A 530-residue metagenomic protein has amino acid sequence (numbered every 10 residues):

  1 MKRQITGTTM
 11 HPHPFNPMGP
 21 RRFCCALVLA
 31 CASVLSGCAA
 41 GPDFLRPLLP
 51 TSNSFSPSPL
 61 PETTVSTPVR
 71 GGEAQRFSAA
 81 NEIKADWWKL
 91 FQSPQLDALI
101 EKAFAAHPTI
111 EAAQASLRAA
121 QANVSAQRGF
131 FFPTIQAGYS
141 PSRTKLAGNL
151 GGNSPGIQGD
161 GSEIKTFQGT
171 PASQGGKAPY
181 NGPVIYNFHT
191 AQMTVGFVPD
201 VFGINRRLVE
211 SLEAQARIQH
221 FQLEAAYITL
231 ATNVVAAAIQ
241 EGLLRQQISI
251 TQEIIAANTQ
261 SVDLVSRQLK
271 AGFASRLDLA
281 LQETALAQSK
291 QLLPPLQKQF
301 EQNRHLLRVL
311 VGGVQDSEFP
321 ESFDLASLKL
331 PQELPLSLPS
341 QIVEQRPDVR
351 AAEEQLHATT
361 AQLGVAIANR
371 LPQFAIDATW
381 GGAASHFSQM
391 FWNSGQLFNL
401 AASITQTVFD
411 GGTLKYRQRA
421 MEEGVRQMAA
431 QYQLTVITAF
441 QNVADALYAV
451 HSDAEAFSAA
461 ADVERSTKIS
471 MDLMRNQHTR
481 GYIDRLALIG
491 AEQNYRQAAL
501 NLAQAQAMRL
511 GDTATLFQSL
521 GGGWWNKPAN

Functional and structural regions predicted by a protein language model:
K2-I5, M10-H11, G19, C24-A105 (+7 more regions): Terminal intrinsically disordered/low-complexity segments used for targeting and assembly
R3, N205, F221-L338, A449 (+6 more regions): Periplasmic alpha-helical coiled-coil/stalk elements that build and connect Gram-negative outer-membrane
L96-A98, A119, F188-Q192, A236 (+3 more regions): Transmembrane beta-barrel architecture of outer-membrane proteins
I100, T190-T194, A238, P339 (+2 more regions): Membrane-embedded beta-strand positions in outer-membrane beta-barrel channels/transporters
E111-A112, R128-G129, P183-I185, P199-Y227 (+7 more regions): Sec/SRP-type N-terminal targeting helices
A119, P141-A147, P199, V311 (+2 more regions): Transmembrane beta-strands of outer-membrane beta-barrel pores
P133-Y139, A191, P372-A378, L400-A402: Transmembrane beta-strands of outer-membrane beta-barrel proteins
